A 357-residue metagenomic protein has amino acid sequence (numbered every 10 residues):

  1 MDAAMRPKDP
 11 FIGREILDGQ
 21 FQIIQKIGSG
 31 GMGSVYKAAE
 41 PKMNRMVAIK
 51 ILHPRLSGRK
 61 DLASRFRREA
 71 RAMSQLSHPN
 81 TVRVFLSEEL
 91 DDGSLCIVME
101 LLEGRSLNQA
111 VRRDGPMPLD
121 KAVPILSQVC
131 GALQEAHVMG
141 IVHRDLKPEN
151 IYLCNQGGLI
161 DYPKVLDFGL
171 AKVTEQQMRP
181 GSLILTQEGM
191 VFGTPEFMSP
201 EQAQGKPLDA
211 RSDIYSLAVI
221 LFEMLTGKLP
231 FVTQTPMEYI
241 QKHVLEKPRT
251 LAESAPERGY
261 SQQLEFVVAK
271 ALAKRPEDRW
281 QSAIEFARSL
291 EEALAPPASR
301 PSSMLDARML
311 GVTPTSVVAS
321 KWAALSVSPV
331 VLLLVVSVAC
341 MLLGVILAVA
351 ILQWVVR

Functional and structural regions predicted by a protein language model:
I24-G30, V35: Protein kinase glycine-rich loop
H53-Q75: AlphaC helix of the eukaryotic protein kinase fold
G58-D61, C154-P200, Q204, Q234: Activation segment of protein kinases
L86-E88: A short, aromatic-enriched beta-strand patch in the conserved N-lobe beta-sheet of the protein kinase catalytic domain
D92-S106, A110: Conserved short submotifs of the Hanks-type protein kinase catalytic core that shape the nucleotide-binding pocket
I125-L126: Activation segment signature within eukaryotic-like protein kinase domains
C130-I141: Protein kinase catalytic-loop region centered on the HRD/HxD motif
L133-Q134, T194-R300: C-terminal lobe helix-coil module of Hanks-type protein kinase domains
